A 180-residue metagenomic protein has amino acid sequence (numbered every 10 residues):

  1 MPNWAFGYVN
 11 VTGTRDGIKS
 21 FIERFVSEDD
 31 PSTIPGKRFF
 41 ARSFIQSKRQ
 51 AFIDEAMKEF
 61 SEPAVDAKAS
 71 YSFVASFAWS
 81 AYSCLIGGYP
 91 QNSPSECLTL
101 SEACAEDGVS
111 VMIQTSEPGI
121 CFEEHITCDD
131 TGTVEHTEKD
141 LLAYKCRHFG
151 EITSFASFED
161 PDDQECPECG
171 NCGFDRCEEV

Functional and structural regions predicted by a protein language model:
M1-T33: Short, extreme N-terminal segment that most often corresponds to the first beta-strand
P2-W4, D66-K68, E159: Short coil/turn motifs at beta-sheet boundaries
F6-G7, S43, C128, F174: Edge beta-strand at a domain terminus
T14-I18, A105-V109, V180: Secondary-structure boundary elements
R24-G150: Charged interaction segments
Y144, Q164-P167: Cys/His-enriched microdomains
H148-F155, E168-F174, E179: Short Cys/His-rich local motifs and their 1-3 flanking residues in nucleic-acid-associated proteins and small
F155-E165: Short linker/helix segments within small regulatory modules
